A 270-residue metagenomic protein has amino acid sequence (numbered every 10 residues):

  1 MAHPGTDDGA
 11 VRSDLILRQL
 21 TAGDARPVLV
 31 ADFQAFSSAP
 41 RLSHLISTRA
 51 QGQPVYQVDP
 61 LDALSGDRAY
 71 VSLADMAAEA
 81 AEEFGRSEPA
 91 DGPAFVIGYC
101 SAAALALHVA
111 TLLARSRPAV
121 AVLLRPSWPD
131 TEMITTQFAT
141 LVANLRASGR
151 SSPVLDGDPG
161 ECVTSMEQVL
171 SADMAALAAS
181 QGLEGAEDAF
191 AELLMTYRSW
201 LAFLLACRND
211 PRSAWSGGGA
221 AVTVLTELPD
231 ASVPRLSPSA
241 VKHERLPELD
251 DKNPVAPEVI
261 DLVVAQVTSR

Functional and structural regions predicted by a protein language model:
A2-A25, V30-A31, A39, T111-R270: Alpha/beta hydrolase fold serine-hydrolase catalytic domain that processes acyl esters and thioesters
L29-Q34, Y99: The conserved beta1-alpha1 loop
A35-H44: The serine-hydrolase catalytic nucleophile loop
L45-R49, V109-S116: Alpha-helical structural signal in soluble globular domains
T48-S65: Conserved alpha/beta-hydrolase
L61-A63, C100, L124-D130: Short beta-alpha junction loops
D62-G92, E258-R270: Helix-loop module immediately N-terminal to the HCX5R catalytic loop in PTP-like cysteine phosphatase domains
I97-A106: Gly/Ala-rich beta-loop-alpha elbow adjacent to hydrolase catalytic centers
